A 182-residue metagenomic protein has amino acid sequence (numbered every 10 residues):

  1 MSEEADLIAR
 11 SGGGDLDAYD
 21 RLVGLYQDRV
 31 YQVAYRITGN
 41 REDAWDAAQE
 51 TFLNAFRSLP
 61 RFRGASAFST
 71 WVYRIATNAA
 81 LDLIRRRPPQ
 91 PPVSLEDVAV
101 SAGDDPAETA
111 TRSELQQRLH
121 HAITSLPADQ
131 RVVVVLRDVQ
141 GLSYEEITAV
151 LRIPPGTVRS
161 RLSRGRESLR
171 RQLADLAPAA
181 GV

Functional and structural regions predicted by a protein language model:
M1-A5, P89-L115, S143: Internal acidic/polar
G12-G13, R36-G39, E50-A67, R86-P89: Sigma70-family region 2
G12-R21, Q32-E50, V182: Short, charged helix-capping/linker segments at alpha-helix termini
V23-R41, S58, I123, S168 (+1 more regions): Amphipathic, Lys/Arg- and hydrophobic-enriched alpha-helical face
Q32, D46-L53, S66-N78: Structural recognition of an alpha-helix C-terminal capping motif at a helix-to-coil junction
E42-W45, H120-V132, L136-T157, R171: Helix-turn-helix DNA-binding module
R57-G64, R74-S94, R112, D175: Arg/Lys-rich amphipathic alpha helix in sigma70-family domain 2
R63, R85-P88, R131, R166-V182: Short, Lys/Arg-enriched C-terminal cap helix and immediately downstream tail that follows
